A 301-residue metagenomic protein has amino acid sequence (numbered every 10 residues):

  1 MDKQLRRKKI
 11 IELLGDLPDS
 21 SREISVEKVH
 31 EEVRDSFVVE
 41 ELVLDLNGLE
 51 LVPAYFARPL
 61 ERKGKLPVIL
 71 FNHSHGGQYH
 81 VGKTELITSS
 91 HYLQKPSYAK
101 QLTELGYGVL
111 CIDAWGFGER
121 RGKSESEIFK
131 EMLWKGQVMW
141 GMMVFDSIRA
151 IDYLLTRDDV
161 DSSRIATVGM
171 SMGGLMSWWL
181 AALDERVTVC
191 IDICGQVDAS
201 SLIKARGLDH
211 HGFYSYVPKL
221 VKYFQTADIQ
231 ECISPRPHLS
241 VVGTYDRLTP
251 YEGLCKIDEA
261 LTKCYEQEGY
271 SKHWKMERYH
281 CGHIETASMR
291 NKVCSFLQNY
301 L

Functional and structural regions predicted by a protein language model:
S20-G64: N-terminal cap/lid segment of alpha/beta-hydrolase-fold proteins
P53-A54, G64-G76: Short beta-strand element of the alpha/beta-hydrolase
H73-F145, A150-I151, L155-T156, L202-K204: Cap/lid segment of the alpha/beta-hydrolase catalytic domain
D159-S171: Alpha/beta-hydrolase fold nucleophile elbow
G169-A181: Glycine-rich nucleophile elbow surrounding the catalytic serine of serine-hydrolase chemistry
V189-Q230, P235, P250-I257, E266-Y270: Mobile cap/lid helix-loop segments that gate and shape the active-site cleft of serine hydrolases
F213, E259, C264-L301: C-terminal catalytic histidine-bearing segment of alpha/beta-hydrolase fold enzymes
I233, S240-V242: Short beta-strand/loop motif that positions the catalytic acidic residue of the alpha/beta-hydrolase fold
